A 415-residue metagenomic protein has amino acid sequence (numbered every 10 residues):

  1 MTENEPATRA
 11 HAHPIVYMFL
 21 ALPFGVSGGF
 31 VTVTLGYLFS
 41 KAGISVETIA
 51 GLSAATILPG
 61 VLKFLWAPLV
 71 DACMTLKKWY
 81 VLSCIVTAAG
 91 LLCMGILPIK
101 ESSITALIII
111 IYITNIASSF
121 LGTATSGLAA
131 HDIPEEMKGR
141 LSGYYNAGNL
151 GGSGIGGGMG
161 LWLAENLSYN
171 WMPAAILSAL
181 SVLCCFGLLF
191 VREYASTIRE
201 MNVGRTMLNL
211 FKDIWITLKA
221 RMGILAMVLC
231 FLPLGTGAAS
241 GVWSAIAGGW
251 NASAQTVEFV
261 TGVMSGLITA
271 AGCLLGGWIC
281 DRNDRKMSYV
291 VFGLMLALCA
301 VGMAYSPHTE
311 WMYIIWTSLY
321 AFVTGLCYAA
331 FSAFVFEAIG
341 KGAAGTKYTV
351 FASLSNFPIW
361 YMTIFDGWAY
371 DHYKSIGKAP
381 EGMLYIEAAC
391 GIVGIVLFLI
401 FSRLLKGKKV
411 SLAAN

Functional and structural regions predicted by a protein language model:
T2-H11, E193-L225: Juxtamembrane intracellular "pre-TM" segments in multi-pass secondary transporters
E5-G60, I224-L229, P233-W250: Helix-loop boundary and gating motifs at the non-cytosolic
L62-T75, A164, A271-R285, Y370-D371: Helix-to-loop junctions at the C-terminal end of transmembrane segments in multipass secondary transporters
A72-I85, D281-G293: Cytoplasmic membrane-interface "Motif A"-like loop-to-helix N-cap segments of 12-TM Major Facilitator Superfamily
I85-E101, L294-H308: C-terminal ends and interior cores of transmembrane alpha-helices in multi-pass membrane transporters/permeases
A88, W171-L189, G382-S402: Symmetry-related core transmembrane helices of the 12-TM Major Facilitator Superfamily/SLC fold
G139-G158, A352-T363: Glycine-rich segments within core transmembrane alpha-helices of 12-TM secondary carriers
K286-F334: C-terminal transmembrane helical hairpin of 12-TM major facilitator-type secondary transporters
